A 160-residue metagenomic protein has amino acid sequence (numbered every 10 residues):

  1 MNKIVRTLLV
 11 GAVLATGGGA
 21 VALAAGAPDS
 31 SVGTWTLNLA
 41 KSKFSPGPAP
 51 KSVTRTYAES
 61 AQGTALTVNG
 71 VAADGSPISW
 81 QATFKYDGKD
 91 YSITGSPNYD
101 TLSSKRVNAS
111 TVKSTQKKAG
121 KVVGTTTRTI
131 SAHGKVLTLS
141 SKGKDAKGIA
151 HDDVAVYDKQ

Functional and structural regions predicted by a protein language model:
M1-A12: Bacterial N-terminal signal peptides that target proteins for export
I4, L23-Q160: Hydrophobic small-molecule pocket/channel-lining residues, especially in calycin-type beta-barrels
L9-G11, A20, G134: Generic secretory/membrane-interface signal
A15-L23: C-terminal segment of classical bacterial N-terminal signal peptides
